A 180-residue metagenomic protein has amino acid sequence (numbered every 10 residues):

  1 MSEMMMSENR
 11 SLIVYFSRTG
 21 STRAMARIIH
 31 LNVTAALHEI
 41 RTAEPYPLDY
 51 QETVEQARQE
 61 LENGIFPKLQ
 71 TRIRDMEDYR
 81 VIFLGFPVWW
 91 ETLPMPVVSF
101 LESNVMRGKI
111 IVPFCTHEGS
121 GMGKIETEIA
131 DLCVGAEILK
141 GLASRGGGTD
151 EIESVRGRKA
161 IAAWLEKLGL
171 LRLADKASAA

Functional and structural regions predicted by a protein language model:
M1-L84, E91-V98, E102, K159-A180: N-terminal beta1-alpha1-beta2 submodule of the flavodoxin-like/Rossmannoid cofactor-binding fold
G20, G85, G108, E118-G123: Glycine-centered flexibility sites
Y79, G108-K109, A136: Short, well-ordered alpha-helix to beta-strand connector turns
L84-G85, P113: Redox-cofactor binding/interface segments in oxidoreductases and associated redox assembly factors
V88-E91, T116: Residues in soluble alpha-helical coiled-coils and helical-bundle/repeat scaffolds
T92, I110-I111: Mid-chain, well-packed structural core segment of small domains
V112-I152, R156: Short, glycine-/small-residue-rich phosphate/pyrophosphate-handling segment
